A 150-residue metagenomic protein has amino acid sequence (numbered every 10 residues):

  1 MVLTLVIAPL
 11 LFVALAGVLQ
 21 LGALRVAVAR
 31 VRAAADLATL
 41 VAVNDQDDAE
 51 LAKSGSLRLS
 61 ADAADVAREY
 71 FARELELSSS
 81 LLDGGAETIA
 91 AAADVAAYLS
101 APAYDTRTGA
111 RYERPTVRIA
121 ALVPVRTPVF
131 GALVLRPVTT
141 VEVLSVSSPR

Functional and structural regions predicted by a protein language model:
M1-E69: Alpha-helical assembly-interface signal, strongest on the long, hydrophobic N-terminal helix that forms
V2-A14, V18-L21, L82-D94, R118-G131: Hydrophobic transmembrane alpha-helix bundles
F12, A27, V31, A96-T106 (+1 more regions): Structured catalytic/translocation cores of nucleotide/phosphate-coupled proteins
V41-T116: Short amphipathic secondary-structure patches
A49, A110-R114, R118-A120, V125-R150: Low-complexity, S/T/G/P-rich flexible repeat/linker segments used as non-globular hinges and stalks within
